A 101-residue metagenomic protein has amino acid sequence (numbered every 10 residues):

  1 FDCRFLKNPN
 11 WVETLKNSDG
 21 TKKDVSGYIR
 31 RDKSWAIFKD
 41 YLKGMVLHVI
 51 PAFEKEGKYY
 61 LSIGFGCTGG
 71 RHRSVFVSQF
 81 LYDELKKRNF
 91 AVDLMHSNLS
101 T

Functional and structural regions predicted by a protein language model:
F1-I63, K86, S100: C-terminal accessory "lid"/substrate-recognition subdomains
G57, R71, D93-M95: Recognition helices and adjacent regulatory flanks at domain boundaries
Y59-L81: Catalytic cysteine-centered active loop of the rhodanese-like fold, especially the PTP/DSP P-loop
Y82-V92: Post-Walker A helix-loop "phosphate-sensing" segment adjacent to the P-loop in P-loop NTPases
F90-S100: Short beta-strand-centered segment that lines the nucleotide-binding/catalytic pocket of NTP-utilizing
